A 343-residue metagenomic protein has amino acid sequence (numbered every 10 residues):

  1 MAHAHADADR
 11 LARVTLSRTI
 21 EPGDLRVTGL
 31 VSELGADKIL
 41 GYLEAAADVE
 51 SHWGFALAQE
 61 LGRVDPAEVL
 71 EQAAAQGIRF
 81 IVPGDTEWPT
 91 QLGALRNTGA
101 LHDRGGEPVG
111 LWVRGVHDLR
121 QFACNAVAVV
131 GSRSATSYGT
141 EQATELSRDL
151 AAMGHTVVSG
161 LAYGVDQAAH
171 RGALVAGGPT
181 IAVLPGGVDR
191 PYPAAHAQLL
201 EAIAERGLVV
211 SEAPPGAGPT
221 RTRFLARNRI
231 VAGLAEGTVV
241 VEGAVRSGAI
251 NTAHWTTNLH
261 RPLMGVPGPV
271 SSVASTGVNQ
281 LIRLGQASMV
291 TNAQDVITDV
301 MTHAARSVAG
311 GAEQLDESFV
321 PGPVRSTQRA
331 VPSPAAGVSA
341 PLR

Functional and structural regions predicted by a protein language model:
M1-A8, E21, G84-R343: Glycine-biased, small-residue-rich flexible motifs in mid-sequence functional cores and linkers
M1-L95, L284: Short, small/acidic-rich helices and loops at N termini and domain boundaries of DNA replication/processing enzymes
